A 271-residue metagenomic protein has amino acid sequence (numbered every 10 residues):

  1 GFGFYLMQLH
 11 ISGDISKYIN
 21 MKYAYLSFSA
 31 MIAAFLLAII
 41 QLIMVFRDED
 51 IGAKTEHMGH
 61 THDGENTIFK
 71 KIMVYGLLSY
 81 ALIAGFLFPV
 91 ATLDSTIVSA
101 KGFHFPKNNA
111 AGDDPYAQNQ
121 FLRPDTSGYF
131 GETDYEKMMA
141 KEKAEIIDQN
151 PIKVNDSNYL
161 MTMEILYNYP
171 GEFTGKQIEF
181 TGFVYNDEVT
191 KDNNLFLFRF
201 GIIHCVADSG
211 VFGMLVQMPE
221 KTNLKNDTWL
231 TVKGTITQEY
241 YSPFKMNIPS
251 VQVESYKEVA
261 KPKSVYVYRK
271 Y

Functional and structural regions predicted by a protein language model:
G1-M58: Membrane-embedded alpha-helical segments of integral membrane proteins
A30, P219-V232: Short nucleic-acid-contacting surface segments enriched for D/E, G, S/T with interspersed K/R
G64-L93, K107: Internal/C-terminal transmembrane anchor helices
V90-P170: Membrane-interface segments at or immediately adjacent to transmembrane helices that form the boundary between
I178-V184, D227-T237: OB-fold and OB-like beta-barrel modules that bind single-stranded nucleic acids
K191-I202, M246-S250: Short aromatic-glycine-enriched beta-strand elements
D208-T222: Beta-strand/loop nucleic-acid-binding surfaces
Y241-V267: OB-fold/S1-family single-stranded nucleic acid-binding modules
